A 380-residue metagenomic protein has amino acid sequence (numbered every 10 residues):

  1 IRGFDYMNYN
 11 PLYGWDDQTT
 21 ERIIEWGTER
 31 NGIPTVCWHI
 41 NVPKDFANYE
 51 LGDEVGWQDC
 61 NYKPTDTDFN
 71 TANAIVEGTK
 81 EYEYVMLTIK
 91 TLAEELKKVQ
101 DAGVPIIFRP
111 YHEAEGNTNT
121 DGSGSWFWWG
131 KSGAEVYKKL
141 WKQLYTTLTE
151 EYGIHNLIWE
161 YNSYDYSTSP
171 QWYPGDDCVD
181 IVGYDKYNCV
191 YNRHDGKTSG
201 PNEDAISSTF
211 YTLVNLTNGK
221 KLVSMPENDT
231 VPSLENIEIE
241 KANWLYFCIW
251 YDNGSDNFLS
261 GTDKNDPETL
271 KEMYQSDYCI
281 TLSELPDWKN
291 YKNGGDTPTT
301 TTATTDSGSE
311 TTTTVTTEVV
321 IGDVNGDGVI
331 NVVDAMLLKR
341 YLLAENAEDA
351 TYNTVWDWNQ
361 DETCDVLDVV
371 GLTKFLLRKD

Functional and structural regions predicted by a protein language model:
R2, S169-S199, I249-D252: Aromatic- and acid-rich polysaccharide-binding/catalytic face of secreted or lumenal carbohydrate-active enzymes
P11-W15, T19-Q143, E150, I154: Substrate-binding cleft of extracellular glycoside hydrolase catalytic domains
Q18-E21, E94, N162-P174, D204-T212 (+1 more regions): Alpha-helical scaffolding within the catalytic cores of extracellular/periplasmic polymer-degrading hydrolases
E29-P34, D101-I107, E150-I158, D177-D180 (+2 more regions): Loop/turn elements at helix/coil->beta-strand transitions in domains of secreted/extracellular proteins
R109-Y111, W141-T168, K220-V231: Aromatic-lined carbohydrate-recognition surfaces of secreted/lumenal glycan-active proteins
K186-N215, K220-K221: Substrate-binding surface in catalytic domains of secreted glycosidases
K220-D296: Substrate-binding cleft of secreted/luminal carbohydrate-active enzymes
T297-D380: Cellulosome-associated attachment modules in secreted, modular CAZymes
